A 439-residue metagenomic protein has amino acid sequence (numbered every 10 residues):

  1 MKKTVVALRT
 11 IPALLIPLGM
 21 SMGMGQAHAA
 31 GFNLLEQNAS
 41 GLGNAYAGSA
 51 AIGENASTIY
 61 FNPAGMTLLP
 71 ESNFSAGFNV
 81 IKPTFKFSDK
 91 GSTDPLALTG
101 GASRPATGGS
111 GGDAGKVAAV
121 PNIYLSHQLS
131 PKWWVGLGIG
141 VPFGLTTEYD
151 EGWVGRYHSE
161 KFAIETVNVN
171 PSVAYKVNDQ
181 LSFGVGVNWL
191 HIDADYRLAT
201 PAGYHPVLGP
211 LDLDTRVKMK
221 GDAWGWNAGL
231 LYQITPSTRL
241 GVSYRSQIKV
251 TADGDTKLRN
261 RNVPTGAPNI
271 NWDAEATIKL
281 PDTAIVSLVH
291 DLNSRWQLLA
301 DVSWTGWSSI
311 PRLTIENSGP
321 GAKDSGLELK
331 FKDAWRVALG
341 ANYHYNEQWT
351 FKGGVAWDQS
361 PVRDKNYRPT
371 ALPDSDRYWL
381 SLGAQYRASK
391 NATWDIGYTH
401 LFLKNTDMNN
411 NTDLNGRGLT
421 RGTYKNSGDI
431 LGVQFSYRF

Functional and structural regions predicted by a protein language model:
M1-H28: Gram-negative bacterial Sec-dependent N-terminal signal peptides
G25, S40, S57, P70-F74 (+1 more regions): A generic secondary-structure signal marking the coil-to-beta-strand transition
H28-G41, A45, S49, P95-T107 (+1 more regions): Outer-membrane beta-barrel porins/channels
F32-G48, T67-K86: Transmembrane beta-strand segments of Gram-negative outer membrane beta-barrel proteins
S49-E54, I59, P63-P70, L125-L129: Outer-membrane beta-barrel pore proteins
E71, S88-L96: Glycine-rich loop at the start of a catalytic domain that most often binds anionic cofactors/ligands
F78-T84, D89-G91, D113-Q128: Long, well-ordered hydrophobic secondary-structure segments characteristic of membrane-embedded and membrane-proximal
